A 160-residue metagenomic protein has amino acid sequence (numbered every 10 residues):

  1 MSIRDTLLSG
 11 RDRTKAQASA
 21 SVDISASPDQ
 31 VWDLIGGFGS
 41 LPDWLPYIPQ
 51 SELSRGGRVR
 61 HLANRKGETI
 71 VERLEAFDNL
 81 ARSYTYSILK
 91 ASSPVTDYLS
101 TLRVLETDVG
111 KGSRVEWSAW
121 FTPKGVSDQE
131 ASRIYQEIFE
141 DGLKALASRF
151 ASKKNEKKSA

Functional and structural regions predicted by a protein language model:
M1-R55, A160: Hydrophobic ligand-binding cavity/cleft-lining segments
S2-I3, R114, W120-A160: A conserved amphipathic terminal alpha-helix motif
T6-G10, R60, I88-K90: Short, P/G- and charge-enriched loop/turn segments at secondary-structure junctions
S19, R58-R60, V71, D108-V109 (+2 more regions): C-terminal and inter-domain tail/linker signature
V31-I35, L41, R60, L74 (+3 more regions): Hydrophobic pocket/interface hotspot
D33-P46, N79, E140, K144 (+1 more regions): Short, intrinsically disordered, mixed-charge
Q50, R65-R114, W120-K124, S148 (+1 more regions): Hydrophobic-ligand binding "helix-grip"
G56-R58, A81: Short acidic/glycine-enriched loop/turn segments that link adjacent beta-strands
